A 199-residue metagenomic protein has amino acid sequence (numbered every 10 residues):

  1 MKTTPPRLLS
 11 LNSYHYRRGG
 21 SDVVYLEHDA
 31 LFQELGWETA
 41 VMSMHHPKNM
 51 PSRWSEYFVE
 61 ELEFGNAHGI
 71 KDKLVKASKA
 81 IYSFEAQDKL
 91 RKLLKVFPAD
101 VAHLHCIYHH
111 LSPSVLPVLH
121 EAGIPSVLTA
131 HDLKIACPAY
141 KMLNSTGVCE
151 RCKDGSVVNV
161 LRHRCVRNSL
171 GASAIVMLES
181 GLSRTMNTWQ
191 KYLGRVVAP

Functional and structural regions predicted by a protein language model:
M1-N49, K95-F97, V115-L128: N-terminal subdomain of nucleotide-sugar transferases
S13, H105-I107, A130-L133, H163: Histidine-centered beta-alpha loop that forms part of the nucleotide-sugar donor binding/catalytic region in diverse
D22-V23, M50-E56, V115, P138-L143 (+2 more regions): Short aromatic-enriched loop/helix-cap "lid" or pocket-rim segments at secondary-structure transitions that line
S52-R91, C165-M177: A short, charged, and often flexible helix/loop element on the N-terminal side of the glycosyltransferase catalytic
F84-D88, P113, S183: Structural motif corresponding to alpha-helix initiation and N-cap regions
R91-L111, P125-T129: Short N-terminal targeting/anchoring amphipathic segment
L104, A198-P199: Short beta-strand scaffold positions
E121, K134, E150-R195: Membrane-proximal helix-turn-helix segments that form the acceptor-binding/catalytic region of lipid-linked
